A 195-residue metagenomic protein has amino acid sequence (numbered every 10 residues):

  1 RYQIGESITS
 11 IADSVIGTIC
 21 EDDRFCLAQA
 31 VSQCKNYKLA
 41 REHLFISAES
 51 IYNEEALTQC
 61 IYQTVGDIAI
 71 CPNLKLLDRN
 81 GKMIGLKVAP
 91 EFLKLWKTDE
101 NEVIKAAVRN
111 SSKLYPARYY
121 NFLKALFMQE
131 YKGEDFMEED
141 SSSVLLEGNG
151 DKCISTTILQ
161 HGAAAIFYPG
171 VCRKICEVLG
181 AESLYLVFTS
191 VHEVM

Functional and structural regions predicted by a protein language model:
R1-S47: An N-terminal, globular interaction/scaffold subdomain
A56-L57: Translation machinery proteins
C60-V194: A contiguous, surface-oriented mixed alpha/beta subdomain in the mid-to-C-terminal portion of proteins that forms
